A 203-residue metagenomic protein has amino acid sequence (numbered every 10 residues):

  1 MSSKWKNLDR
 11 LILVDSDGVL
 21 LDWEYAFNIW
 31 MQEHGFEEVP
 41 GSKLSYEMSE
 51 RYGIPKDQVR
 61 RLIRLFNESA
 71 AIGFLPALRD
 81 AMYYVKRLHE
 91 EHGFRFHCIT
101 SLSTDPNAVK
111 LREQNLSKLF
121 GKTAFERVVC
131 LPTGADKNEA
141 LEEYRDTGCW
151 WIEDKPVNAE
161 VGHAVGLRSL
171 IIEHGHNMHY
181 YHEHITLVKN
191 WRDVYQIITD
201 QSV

Functional and structural regions predicted by a protein language model:
S2-R61: Active-site neighborhood of HAD-like aspartate-dependent phosphohydrolases
L21-W23, I29, F96, D105-V109 (+3 more regions): Short catalytic/ligand-binding loop motif for oxyanion handling, primarily in non-cytosolic enzymes, centered on
Q32, K86-E90, H163: Anion (oxyanion) recognition and catalysis
G53-E68, H92-H97, T123: Short, basic/glycine-rich phosphate-binding loops at helix/coil junctions that contact nucleotide phosphates
I72-A77, A81-L116: Substrate-recognition element of Asp-dependent hydrolases with the DxDx(T/V) motif
I99-C149, P156: Substrate-recognition "cap/lid" segment bordering the active-site pocket of phosphatases
E139-R145, K155-V203: Asp-based, Mg2+/Mn2+-dependent phosphohydrolase catalytic module
